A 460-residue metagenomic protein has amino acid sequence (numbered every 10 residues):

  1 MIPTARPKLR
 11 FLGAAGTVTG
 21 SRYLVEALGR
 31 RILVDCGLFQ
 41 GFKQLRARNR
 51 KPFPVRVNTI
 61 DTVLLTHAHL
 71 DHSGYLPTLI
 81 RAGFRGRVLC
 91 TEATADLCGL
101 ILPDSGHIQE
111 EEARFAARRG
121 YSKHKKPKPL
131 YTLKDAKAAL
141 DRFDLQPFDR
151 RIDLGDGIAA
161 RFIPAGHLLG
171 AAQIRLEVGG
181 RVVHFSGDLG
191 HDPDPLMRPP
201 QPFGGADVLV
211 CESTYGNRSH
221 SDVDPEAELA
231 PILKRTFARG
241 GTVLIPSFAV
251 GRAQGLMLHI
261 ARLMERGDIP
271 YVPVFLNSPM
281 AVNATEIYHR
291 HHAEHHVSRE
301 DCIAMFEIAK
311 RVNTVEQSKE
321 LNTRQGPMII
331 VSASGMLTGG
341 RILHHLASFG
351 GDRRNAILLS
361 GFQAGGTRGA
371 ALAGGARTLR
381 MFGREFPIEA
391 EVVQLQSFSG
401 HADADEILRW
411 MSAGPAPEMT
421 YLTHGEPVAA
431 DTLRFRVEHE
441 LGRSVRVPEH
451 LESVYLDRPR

Functional and structural regions predicted by a protein language model:
M1-N58, A138-R198, E320-T323, I329 (+4 more regions): Core dinuclear metal-dependent hydrolase active-site scaffold
I2, S105-L168, H292-Q325: Metallo-beta-lactamase
L9, D35, H67-A68, C98 (+7 more regions): Divalent metal-coordination and catalytic microenvironments
A15-T17, A27-G86, C90-D141, L189-R198 (+2 more regions): Pre-active-site segment of Zn-dependent metallo-hydrolases
C36-Q40, D61, R181-S186, G190-D192 (+5 more regions): Acidic/glycine-enriched edge-of-secondary-structure segments
R87, L169, D192-N277, A356-G361 (+1 more regions): Cap/insert and terminal regions of metallo-dependent hydrolase folds
D104-I108, R114-F115, P225-A227, I260-L263 (+2 more regions): Short secondary-structure boundary/capping segments
L229-T367, R380, E438-H439: Hard-cation-handling environments
